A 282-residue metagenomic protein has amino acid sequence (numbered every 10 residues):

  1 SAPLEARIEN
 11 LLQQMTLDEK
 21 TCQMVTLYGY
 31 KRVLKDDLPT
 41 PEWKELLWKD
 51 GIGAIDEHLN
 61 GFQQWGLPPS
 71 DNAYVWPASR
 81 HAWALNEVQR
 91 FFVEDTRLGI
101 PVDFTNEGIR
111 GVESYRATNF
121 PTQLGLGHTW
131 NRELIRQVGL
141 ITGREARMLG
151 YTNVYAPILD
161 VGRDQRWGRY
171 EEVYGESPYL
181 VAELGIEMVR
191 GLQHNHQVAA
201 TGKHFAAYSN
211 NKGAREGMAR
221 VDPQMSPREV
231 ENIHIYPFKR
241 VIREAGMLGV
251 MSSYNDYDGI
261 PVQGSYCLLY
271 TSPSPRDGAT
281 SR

Functional and structural regions predicted by a protein language model:
S1-S272, R276, R282: Glycoside hydrolase catalytic-domain context in secreted enzymes
